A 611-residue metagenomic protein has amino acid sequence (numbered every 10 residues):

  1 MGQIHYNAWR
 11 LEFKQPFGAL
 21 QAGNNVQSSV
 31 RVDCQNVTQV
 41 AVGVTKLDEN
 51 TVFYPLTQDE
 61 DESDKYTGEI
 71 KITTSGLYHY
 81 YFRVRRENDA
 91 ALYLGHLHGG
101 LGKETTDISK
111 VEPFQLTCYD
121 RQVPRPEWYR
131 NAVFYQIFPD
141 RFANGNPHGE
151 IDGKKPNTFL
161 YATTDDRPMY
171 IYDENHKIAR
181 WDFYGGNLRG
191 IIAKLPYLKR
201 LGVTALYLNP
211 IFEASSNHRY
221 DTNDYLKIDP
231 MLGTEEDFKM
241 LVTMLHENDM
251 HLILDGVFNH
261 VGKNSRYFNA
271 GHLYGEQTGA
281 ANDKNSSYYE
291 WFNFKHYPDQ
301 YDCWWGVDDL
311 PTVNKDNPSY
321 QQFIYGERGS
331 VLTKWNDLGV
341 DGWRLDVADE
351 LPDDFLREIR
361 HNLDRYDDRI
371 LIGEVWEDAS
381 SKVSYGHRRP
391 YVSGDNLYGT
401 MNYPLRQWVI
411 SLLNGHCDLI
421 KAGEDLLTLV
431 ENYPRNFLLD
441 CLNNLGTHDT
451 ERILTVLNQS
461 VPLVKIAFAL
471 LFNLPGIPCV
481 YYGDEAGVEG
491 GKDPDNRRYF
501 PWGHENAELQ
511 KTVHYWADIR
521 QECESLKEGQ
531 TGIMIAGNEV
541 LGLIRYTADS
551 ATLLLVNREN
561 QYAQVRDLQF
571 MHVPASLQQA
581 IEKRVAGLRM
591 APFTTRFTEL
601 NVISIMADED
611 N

Functional and structural regions predicted by a protein language model:
M1-R130, T204: Glycan-association/targeting regions that enable binding to alpha-glucans and other polysaccharides
Q27, M534-M571: Carbohydrate-binding surface patches
V30, I137, L198, L208 (+10 more regions): Conserved, mostly hydrophobic/aromatic
V32-C34, H79, V133, R584-N611: C-terminal beta-strand-rich structural cap/linker in extracellular carbohydrate-active enzymes
V133-Y135, L206-L208, L252-L254, W343 (+4 more regions): Hydrophobic faces of well-ordered beta-strands that scaffold small-molecule active sites in alpha/beta enzyme cores
F138-T204, I211-L338, I359-R365, S381-K382 (+1 more regions): Substrate-binding/active-site clefts of carbohydrate-active enzymes
V242-H251, H260, S265-E276, V331-T333 (+6 more regions): Active-site-proximal helices and loops of the catalytic beta/alpha 8
L427-L526, A563: Active-site-proximal substrate-binding groove within the catalytic cores of carbohydrate-active enzymes
